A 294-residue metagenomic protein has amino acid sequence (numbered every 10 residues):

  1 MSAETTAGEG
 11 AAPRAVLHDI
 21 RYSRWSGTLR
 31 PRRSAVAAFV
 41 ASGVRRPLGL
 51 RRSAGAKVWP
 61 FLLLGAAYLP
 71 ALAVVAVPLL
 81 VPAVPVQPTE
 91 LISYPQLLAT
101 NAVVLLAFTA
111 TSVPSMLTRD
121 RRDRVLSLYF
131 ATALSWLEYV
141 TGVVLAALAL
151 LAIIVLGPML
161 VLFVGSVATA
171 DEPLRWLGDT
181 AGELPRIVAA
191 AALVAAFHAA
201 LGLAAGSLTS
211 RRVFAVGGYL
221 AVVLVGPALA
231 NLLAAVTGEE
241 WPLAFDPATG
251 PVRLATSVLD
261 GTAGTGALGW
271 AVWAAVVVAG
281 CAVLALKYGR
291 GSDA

Functional and structural regions predicted by a protein language model:
A3-G10, V81, V86-T89, V213-A294: Terminal transmembrane helical anchor/hairpin motif
P13-R30, L284: Short, contiguous pre-domain boundary segments
W25-A41, W241: Short, membrane-interfacial amphipathic segments enriched in basic
P31-S34, R45-G65: Membrane-interface helix starts
A67-V74, Q96-R119: Long, hydrophobic alpha-helical segments
N101, T141-L203, S207, D260-T265 (+1 more regions): Secretory targeting signals
T109-V113, G157, V161, F197-A204 (+3 more regions): Hydrophobic/aromatic residues in alpha-helical transmembrane segments
M116-L148: Helix-loop-helix units of permease transmembrane domains in multi-pass membrane transporters, especially ABC
